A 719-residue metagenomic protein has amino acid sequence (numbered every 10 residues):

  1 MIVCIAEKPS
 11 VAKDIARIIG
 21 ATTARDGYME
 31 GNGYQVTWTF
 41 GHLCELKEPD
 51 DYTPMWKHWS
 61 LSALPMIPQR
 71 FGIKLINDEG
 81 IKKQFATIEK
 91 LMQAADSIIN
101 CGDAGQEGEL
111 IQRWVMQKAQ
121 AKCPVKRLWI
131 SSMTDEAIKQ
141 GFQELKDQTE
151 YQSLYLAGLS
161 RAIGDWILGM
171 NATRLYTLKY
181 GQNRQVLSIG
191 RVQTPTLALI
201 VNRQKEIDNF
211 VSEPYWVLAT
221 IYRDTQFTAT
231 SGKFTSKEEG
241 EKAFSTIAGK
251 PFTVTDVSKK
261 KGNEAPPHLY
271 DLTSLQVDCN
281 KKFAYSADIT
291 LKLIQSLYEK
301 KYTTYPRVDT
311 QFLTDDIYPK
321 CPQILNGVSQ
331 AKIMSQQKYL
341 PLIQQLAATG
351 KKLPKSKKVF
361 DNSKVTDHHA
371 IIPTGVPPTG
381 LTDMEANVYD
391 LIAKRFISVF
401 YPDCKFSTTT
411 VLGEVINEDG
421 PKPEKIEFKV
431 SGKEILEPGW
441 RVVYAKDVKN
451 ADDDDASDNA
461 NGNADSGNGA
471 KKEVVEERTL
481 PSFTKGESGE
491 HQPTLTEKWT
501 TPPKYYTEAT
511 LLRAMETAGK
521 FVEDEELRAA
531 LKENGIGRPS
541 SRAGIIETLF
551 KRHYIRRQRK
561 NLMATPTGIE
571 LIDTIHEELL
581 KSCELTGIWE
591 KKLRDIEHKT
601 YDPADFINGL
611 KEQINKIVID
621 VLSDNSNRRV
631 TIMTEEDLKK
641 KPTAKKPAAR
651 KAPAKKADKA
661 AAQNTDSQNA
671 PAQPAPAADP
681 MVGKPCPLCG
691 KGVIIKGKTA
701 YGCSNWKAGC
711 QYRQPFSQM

Functional and structural regions predicted by a protein language model:
M1, G102-A104, N183-V186, K259-H268 (+4 more regions): Conserved short loop/turn motifs at secondary-structure junctions
M1-W166, M170, V448-K449: Intrinsically disordered, low-complexity regulatory segments
I2-V3, K118, A287-D288, D309-M719: Basic, low-complexity terminal or inter-domain segments flanking catalytic cores
T23-Y28, Q148-S153, R174-L178, K205-F210 (+3 more regions): Active-site phosphate-binding and catalytic loops of NTP-dependent enzymes
G72-I98, L199-I200, D278-C279, L391-I397 (+1 more regions): Phosphate-interacting basic helix/loop segments used at nucleotide- and nucleic-acid interfaces
G80, Q93, D135-W216, T220-Y222 (+1 more regions): C-terminal or mid-to-C-terminal helical accessory/interaction module adjacent to the motor/catalytic core
K237-Y270, Q276: Metal- or metallocofactor-binding catalytic centers and their adjacent structured scaffolds across diverse enzyme
